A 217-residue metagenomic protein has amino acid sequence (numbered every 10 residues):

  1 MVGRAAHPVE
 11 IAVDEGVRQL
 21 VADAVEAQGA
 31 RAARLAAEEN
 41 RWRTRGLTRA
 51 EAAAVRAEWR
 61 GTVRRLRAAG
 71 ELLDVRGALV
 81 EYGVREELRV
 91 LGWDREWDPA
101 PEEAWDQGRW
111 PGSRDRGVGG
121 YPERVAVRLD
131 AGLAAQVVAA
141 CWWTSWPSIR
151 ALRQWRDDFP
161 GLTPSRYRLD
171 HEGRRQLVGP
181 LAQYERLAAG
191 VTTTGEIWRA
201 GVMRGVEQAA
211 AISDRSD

Functional and structural regions predicted by a protein language model:
M1-A5, A33, W42-G46, D214-D217: Actinobacteria-biased recognition of intrinsically disordered, low-complexity terminal regions
M1-G3, N40-R41, E96-V138, S145 (+2 more regions): Basic, amphipathic alpha-helix used for nucleic-acid engagement in HTH/winged-helix/SANT-Myb modules and analogous
H7, I11, R45, E123-V127: Helix-turn-helix-type domain boundary/helix-start signal
I11-V13, V21, L79-E87, V127-L129 (+2 more regions): Short, structured motif recognition centered on aromatic/hydrophobic residues
V17-A54, Q136-L169: Internal, charge-rich low-complexity segments
R34-E39, W93-E102, R150-D158, I197 (+1 more regions): Short, tandemly repeated low-complexity microdomains enriched for cysteine and small residues
A36-R43, L47-A53, R67-R85, I149-D158 (+1 more regions): Short amphipathic alpha-helical segments
V55-E71, E86-R128, R174-A189, R204-D217: Short, positively charged interaction helices/loops
